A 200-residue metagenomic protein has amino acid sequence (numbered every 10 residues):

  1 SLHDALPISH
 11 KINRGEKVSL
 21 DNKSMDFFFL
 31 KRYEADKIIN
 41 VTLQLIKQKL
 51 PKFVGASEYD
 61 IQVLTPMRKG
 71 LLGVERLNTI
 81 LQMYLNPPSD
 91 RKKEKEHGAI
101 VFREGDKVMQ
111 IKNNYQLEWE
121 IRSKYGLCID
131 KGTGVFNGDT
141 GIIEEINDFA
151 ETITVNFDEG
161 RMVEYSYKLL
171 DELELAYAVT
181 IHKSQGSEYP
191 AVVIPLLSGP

Functional and structural regions predicted by a protein language model:
S1, A5-T133: Conserved helicase motor core of P-loop NTPases
T79-M83, P87-P200: Conserved nucleotide-binding/hydrolysis modules and their immediate coupling elements across P-loop/ASCE NTPase motors
